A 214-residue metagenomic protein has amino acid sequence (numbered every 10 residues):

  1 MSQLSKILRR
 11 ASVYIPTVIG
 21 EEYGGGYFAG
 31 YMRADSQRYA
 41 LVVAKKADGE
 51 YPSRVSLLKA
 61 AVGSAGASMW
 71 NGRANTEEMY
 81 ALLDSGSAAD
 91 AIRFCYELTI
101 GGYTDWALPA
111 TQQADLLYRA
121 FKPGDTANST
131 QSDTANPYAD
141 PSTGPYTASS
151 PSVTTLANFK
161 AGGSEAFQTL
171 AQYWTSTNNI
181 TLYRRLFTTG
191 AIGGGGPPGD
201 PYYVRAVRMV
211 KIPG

Functional and structural regions predicted by a protein language model:
M1-I7: Short, cationic, amphipathic peptide segments
L4, G49, D115: Short, catalytically relevant binding-site loops at active-site mouths
I7-G102, W106, A171, T181-R185 (+1 more regions): Extracellular adhesion/carbohydrate-recognition regions
I92-D105, T111-T188: An exposed tryptophan-centered "aromatic clamp" motif
A191-I192: Acidic, glycine/polar-enriched metal-coordinating patches/loops that mediate binding to polyanionic ligands
K211-G214: Short, charged low-complexity linker/loop segments at the C-terminal edge of domains
